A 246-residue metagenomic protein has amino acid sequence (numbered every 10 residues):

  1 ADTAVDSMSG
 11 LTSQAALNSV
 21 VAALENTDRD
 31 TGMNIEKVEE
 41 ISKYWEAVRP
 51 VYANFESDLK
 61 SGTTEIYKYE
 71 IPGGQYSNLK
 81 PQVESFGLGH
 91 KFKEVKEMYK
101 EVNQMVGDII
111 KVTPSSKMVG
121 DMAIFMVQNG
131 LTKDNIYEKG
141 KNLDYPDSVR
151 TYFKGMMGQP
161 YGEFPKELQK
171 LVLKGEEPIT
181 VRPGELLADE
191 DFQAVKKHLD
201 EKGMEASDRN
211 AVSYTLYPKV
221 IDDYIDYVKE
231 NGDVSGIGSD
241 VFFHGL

Functional and structural regions predicted by a protein language model:
A1-S13: Glycine-rich phosphate-binding active-site loops on the catalytic face of alpha/beta enzymes
S13, A22-L24, T31-L88, Q104: Core active-site phosphate/anionic-ligand binding loop and the adjoining beta-turn-alpha structural block in enzyme
K60-T63, G74-L246: Terminal or standalone catalytic/regulatory effector modules within metabolic enzymes and repeat proteins
